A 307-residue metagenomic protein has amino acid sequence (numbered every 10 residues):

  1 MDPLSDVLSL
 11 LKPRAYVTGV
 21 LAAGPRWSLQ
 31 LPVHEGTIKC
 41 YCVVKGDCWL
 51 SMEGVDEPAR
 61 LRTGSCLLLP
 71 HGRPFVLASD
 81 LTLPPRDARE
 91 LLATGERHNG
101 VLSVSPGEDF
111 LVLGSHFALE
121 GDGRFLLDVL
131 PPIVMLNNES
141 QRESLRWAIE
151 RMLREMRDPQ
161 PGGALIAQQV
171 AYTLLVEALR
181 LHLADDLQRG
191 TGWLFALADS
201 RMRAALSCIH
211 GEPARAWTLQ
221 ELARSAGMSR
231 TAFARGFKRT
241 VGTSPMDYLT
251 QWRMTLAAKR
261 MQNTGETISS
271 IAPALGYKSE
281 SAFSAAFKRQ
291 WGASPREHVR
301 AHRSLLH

Functional and structural regions predicted by a protein language model:
M1-S103: Generic protein-terminus/edge-of-domain signal
G46, D80, E155-D158, L181 (+4 more regions): Generic structural signal for alpha-helix termini and adjacent loop/cap motifs
W49, P58, A216, Y248 (+1 more regions): Residue at a beta-strand N-cap/secondary-structure junction
E96-F125: Alpha-helix-centered segments that form part of catalytic cores
L113-G123, V129-S207: An amphipathic alpha-helical interaction segment
T173, E177-L183, A204-T255, R260 (+1 more regions): Basic/polar phosphate-binding segments, predominantly the helix-turn-helix DNA-binding elements of transcriptional
L306-H307: Extended, amphipathic alpha-helical scaffolds
